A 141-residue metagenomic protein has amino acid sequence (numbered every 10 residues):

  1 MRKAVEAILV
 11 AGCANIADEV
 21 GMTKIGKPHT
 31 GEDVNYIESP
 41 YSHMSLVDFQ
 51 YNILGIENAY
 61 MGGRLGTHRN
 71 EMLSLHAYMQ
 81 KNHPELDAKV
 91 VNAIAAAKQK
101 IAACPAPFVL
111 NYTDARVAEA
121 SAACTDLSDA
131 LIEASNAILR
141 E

Functional and structural regions predicted by a protein language model:
M1-E141: Mature extracytoplasmic or organellar-lumen-exposed domains after removal of signal/transit peptides
